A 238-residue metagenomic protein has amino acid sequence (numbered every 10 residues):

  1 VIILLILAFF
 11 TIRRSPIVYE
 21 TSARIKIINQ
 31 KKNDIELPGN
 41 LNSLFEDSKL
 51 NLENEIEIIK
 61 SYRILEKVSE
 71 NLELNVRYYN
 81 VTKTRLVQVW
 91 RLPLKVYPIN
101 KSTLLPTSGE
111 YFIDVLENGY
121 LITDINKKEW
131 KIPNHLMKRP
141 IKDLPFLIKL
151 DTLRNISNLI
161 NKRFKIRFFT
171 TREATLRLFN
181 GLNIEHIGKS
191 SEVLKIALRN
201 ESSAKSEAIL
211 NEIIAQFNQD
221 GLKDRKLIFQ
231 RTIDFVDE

Functional and structural regions predicted by a protein language model:
V1-E238: Hydrophobic and amphipathic membrane-targeting/association helices
